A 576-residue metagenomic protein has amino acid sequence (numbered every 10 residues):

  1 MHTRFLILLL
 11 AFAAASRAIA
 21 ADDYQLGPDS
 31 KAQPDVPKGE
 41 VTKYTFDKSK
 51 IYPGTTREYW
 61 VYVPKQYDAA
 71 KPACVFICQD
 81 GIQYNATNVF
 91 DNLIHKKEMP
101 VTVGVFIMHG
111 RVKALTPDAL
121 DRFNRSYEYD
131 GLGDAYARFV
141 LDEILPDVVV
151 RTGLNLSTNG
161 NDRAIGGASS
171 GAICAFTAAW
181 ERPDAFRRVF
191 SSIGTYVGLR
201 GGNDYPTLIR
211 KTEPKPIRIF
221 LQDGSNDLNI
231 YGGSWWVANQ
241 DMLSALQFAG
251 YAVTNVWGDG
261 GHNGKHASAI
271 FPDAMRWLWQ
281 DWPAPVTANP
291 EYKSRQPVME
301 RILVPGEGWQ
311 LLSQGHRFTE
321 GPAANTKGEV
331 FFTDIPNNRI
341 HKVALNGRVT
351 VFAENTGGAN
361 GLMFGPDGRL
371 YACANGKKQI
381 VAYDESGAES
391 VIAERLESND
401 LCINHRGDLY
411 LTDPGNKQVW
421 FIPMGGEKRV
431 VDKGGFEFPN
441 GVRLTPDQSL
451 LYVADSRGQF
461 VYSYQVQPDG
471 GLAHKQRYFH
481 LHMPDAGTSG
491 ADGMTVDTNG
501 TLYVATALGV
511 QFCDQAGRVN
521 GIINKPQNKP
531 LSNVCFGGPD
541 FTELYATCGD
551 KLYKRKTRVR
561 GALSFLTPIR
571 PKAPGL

Functional and structural regions predicted by a protein language model:
A21-A288: Non-catalytic cap/lid and distal C-terminal segments of serine-dependent acyl enzymes
T212-I219, V466-N533: Glycine/small-residue-rich hydrophobic helix-like segments
T287-G308, S564-F565, K572: Blade/loop signatures of beta-propeller domains
Y292-P297, G308-R339: Beta-strand-rich domains and repeat architectures in extracellular enzymes and scaffolds, especially beta-propellers
G308-S313, R348-A353, G387-A393, E427-K433 (+2 more regions): A short beta-strand motif characteristic of beta-propeller blades
Q314-E329, N355-Q379, E394-Y410, N416-Q418 (+4 more regions): Beta-rich, blade/repeat-based domains predominating in secreted/periplasmic proteins but also intracellular
I335, N375, P414, S456 (+5 more regions): Short loop/turn segments immediately following the C-termini of beta-strands
Y464-G471, T557-S564: Short loop/turn segments immediately following beta-strands, especially the blade-tip and inter-blade linker loops
